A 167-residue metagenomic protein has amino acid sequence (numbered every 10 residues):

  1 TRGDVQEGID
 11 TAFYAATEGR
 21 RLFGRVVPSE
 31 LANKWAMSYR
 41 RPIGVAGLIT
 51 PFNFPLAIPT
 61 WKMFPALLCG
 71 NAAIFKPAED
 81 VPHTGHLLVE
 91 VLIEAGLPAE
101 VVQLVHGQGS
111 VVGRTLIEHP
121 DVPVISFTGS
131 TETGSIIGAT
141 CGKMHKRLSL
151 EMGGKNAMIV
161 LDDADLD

Functional and structural regions predicted by a protein language model:
T1-F23: Long amphipathic alpha-helix in the N-terminal Rossmann-like dinucleotide-binding domain of NAD(P)-dependent
T1-V5, P28, A36, L104-H106: Short loop-beta-helix segment that forms the pyridoxal 5′-phosphate
G3-Q6, D10, A57, E79 (+2 more regions): A generic "alpha-helical surface" signal
A12, G85-L88, L116, I137: Hydrophobic packing residues within well-ordered alpha-helices of enzyme cores
R25-E100, P123, H145: Conserved small-residue-rich beta-alpha loop and adjacent elements that most often cradle the phosphate/pyrophosphate
A32, R40, V45, A78 (+1 more regions): Conserved NAD(P)+-binding/catalytic subdomain of aldehyde/semialdehyde dehydrogenases
